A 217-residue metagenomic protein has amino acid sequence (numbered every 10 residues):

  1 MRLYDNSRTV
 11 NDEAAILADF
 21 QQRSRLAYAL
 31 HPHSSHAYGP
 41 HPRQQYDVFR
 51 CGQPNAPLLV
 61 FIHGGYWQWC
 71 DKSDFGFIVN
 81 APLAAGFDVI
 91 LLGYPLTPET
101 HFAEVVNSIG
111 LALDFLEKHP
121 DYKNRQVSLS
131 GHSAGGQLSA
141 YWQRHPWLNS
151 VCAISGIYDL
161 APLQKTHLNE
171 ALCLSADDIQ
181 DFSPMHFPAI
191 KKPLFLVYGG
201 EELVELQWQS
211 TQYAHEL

Functional and structural regions predicted by a protein language model:
L3-Q53: N-terminal cap/lid segment of alpha/beta-hydrolase-fold proteins
H36, V60, I90, S128 (+2 more regions): Hydrophobic/aromatic beta-strand patches that form the interior of the parallel beta-sheet core in alpha/beta enzyme
G52-P82: Short, surface-exposed "cap/lid" segments of acyl-processing enzymes
I62-Y66, S133, G156, G199: Glycine-rich His-Gly loop
C70-V79, I90-Q126: Catalytic nucleophile-loop/oxyanion-hole region of alpha/beta-hydrolase and closely related hydrolase-like folds
L111-A171, I179: Primarily recognizes the serine-hydrolase "nucleophile elbow" in alpha/beta-hydrolase and SGNH/GDSL folds
S150, A176-H215: The feature captures the conserved acid-bearing segment of alpha/beta-hydrolase catalytic domains
